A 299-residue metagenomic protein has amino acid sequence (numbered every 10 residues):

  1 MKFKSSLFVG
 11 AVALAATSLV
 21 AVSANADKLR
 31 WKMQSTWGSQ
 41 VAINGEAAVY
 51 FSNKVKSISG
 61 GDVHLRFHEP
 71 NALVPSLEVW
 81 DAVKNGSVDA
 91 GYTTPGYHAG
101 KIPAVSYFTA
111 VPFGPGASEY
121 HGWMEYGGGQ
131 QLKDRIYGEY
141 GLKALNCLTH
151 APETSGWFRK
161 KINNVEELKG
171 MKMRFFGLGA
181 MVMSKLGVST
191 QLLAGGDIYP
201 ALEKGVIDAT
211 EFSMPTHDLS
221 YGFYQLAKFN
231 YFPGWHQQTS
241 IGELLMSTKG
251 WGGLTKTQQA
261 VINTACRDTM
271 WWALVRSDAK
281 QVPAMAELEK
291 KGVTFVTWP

Functional and structural regions predicted by a protein language model:
M1-A11: Bacterial N-terminal signal peptides that target proteins for export
G10-V12, N25-Y120, Q130-P299: N-terminal secretory/targeting leader peptides
A21-S23: N-terminal signal peptide c-region/cleavage motif recognized by signal peptidases
G122-E125: Short, Φ-rich (hydrophobic/aromatic) sequence segments
